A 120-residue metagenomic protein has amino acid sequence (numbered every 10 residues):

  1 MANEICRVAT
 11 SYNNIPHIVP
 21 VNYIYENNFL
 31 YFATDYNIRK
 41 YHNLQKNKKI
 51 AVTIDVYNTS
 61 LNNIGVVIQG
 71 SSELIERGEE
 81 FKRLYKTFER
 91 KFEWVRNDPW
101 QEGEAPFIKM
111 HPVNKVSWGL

Functional and structural regions predicted by a protein language model:
M1-N3, I18, Y25-N27, Q45-K49 (+2 more regions): Short connector loops at helix/strand junctions that flank enzyme active sites, especially segments positioning acidic
N3-Y36, L44, V52-D55: Short beta-strand segments
C6, L30, I50-A51, S72-E73 (+1 more regions): Short beta-strand segments in beta-sandwich/barrel cores
A9-V19, K48-T59, F92-I108: Short N-terminal helix-initiation segments at or just after the protein's N-terminus
F32-D35, H42-N43, D98-Q101, G119: Short histidine-centered beta-strand/loop micro-motifs that create catalytic or ligand/metal-coordination sites
D35, D55-Y57, S71, V113: Beta-hairpin (beta-strand-turn-beta-strand) motif
I38-K40, T59: Short, surface-exposed beta-strand-loop junctions and turns on beta-sheet-rich folds
I64-L120: Charged, gly/pro-rich active-site loop segments
